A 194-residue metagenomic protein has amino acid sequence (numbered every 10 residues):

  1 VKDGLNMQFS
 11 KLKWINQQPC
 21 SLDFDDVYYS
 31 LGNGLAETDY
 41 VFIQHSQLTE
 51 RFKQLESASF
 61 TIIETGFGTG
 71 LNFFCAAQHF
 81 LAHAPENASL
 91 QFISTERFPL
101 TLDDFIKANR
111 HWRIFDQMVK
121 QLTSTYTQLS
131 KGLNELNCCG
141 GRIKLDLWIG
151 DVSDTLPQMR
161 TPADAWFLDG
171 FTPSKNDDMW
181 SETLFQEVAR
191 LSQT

Functional and structural regions predicted by a protein language model:
K2-T61, A77-I114: Rossmann-like AdoMet
E50-Q54, D154-T161: Short amphipathic alpha-helix with an adjacent loop that forms part of the alpha/beta core around
S59, P162-A163: Local beta-strand N-terminus motif with an aromatic residue
G66: Conserved glycine-centered beta->alpha loop in an early N-terminal alpha/beta scaffold
T69-F74: Glycine-rich SAM-binding Motif I of class I
I106-M159: S-adenosyl-L-methionine
D164-M179: A short SAM/SAH-binding and catalytic strip from SAM-dependent methyltransferases
M179-T194: A short glycine-rich, Lys/Arg-flanked "PGG" loop and its adjoining helix->strand segment in the class I
